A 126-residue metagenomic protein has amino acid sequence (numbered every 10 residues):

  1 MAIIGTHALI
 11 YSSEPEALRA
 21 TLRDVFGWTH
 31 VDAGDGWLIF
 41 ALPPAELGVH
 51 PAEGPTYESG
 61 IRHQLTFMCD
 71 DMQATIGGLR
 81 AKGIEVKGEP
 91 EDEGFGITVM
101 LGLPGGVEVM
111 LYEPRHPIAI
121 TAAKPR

Functional and structural regions predicted by a protein language model:
M1-R19, E46, H63-L65, R115-R126: N-terminal beta-strand motif that seeds the catalytic metal site of vicinal oxygen chelate
E16-V25, V99: Conserved active-site alpha-helix within GNAT-family acetyltransferase domains
T21, Q73-G78: Short amphipathic alpha-helices within nucleic acid-binding modules
F26-A33, E85-P90: Short secondary-structure junctions
W28-R62, L101, E108-R115: Conserved short beta-strand elements that form part of the metal-binding/catalytic scaffold of enzyme active sites
G77-R126: Vicinal oxygen chelate
